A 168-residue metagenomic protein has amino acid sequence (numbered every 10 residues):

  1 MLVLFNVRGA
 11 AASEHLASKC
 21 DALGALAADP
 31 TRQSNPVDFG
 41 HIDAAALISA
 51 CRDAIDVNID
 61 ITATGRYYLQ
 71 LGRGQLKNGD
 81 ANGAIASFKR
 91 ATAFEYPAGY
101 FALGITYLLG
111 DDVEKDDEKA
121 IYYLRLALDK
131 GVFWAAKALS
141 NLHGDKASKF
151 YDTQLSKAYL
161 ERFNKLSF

Functional and structural regions predicted by a protein language model:
N6-I55: N-terminal leader/linker segments that initiate helical-solenoid repeat arrays
L16, V57-A63, A93-P97, L109-D111 (+5 more regions): Short helix-capping/linker turns of helical repeat alpha-solenoids
A17, D21-G24, L69, F101 (+1 more regions): TPR/TPR-like alpha-solenoid signature
K19, L142-F168: Terminal, low-structured helical/coil segments at or just beyond the last alpha-helical repeat
Y68-L76, A102-L109, A138-K146: Hydrophobic face of amphipathic alpha-helices that form TPR/SEL1-like repeat modules and related alpha-solenoid
